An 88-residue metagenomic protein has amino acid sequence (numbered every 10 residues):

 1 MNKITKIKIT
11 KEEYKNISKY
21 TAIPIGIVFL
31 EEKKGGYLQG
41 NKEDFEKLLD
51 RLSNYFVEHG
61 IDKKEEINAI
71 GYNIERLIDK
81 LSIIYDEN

Functional and structural regions predicted by a protein language model:
N2-G40: N-terminal acidic leader/helix
T10-Y14, I23, F45, I70 (+1 more regions): Short amphipathic alpha-helical segments that mediate assembly, nucleic-acid/protein binding, or membrane association
I23-G26, E58-D62, E87: Intrinsically disordered or highly flexible coil/loop and linker segments, enriched in small and charged/polar residues
K34-E75: Acidic, low-complexity, intrinsically disordered interaction modules
S82-N88: Short acidic DE-rich linear segments
